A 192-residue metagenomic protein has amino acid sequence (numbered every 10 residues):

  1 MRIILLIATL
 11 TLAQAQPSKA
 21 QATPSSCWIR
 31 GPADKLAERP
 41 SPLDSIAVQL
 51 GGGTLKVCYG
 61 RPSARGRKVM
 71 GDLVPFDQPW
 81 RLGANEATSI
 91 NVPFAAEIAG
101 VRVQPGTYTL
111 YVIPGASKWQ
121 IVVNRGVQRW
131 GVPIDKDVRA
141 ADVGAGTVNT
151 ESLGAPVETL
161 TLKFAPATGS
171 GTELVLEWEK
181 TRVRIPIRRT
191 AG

Functional and structural regions predicted by a protein language model:
I4-T11: Sec-dependent N-terminal signal peptides
L5, V112, W178-K180: Generic short alpha-helical hydrophobic face used as a protein-protein interaction/packing hotspot
A13-A22: Boundary at the C-terminal end of the N-terminal hydrophobic targeting segment
Q21-L73, Q128-G192: Primarily secretory-pathway and cell-envelope proteins
Q78-P133: Mid-length scaffold segments of soluble, non-membrane domains
